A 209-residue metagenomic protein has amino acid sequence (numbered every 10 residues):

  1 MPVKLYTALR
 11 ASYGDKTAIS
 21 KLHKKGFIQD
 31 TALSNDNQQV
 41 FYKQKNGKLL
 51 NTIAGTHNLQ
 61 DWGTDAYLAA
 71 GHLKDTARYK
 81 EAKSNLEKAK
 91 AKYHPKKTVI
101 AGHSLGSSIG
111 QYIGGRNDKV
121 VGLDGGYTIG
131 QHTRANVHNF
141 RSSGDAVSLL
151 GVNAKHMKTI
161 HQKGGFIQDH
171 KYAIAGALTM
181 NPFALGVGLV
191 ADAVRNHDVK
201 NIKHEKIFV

Functional and structural regions predicted by a protein language model:
Y6: Hydrophobic alpha-helical positions that pack around
R10-V99, N117-V121, G130-N136, G151-K155 (+1 more regions): A conserved cap/lid and substrate-binding interface adjacent to the catalytic center of lipid-processing enzymes
K45-K48, K92-P95, G114-V209: Serine hydrolase/lipase
G55-T56, S104, G125: Active-site metal-binding loops of divalent metal-dependent hydrolases
L86, G110-Q111: Short amphipathic alpha-helical segments and helix-helix/interface helices
A101-G106, G110: Gly/Ala-rich beta-loop-alpha elbow adjacent to hydrolase catalytic centers
